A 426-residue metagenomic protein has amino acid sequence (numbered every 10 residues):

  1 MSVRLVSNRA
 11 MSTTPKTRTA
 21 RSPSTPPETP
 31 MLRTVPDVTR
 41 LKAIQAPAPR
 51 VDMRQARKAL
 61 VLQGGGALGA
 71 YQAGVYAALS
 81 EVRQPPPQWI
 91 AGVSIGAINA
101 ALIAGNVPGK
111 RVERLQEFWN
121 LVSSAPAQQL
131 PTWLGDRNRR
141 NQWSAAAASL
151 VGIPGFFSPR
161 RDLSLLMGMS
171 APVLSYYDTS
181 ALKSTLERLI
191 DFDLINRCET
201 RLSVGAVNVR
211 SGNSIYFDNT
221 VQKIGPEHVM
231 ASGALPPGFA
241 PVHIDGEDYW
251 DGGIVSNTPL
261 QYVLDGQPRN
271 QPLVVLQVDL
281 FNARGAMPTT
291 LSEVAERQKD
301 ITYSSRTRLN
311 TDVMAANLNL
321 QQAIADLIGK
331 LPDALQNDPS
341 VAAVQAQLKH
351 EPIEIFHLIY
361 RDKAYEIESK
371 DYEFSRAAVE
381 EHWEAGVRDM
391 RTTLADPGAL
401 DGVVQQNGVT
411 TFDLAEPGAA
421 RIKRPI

Functional and structural regions predicted by a protein language model:
V3, M11-R21, P26-V61, T200 (+1 more regions): Small-residue-rich anion-binding loops in enzyme active sites
V35-I44, A48, M53-V61, G66-L174 (+8 more regions): Patatin-like phospholipase
P86-W89, E247, I353: Short active-site oxyanion
A91, G205, V274-V278, E354-L358: Hydrophobic/aromatic beta-strand patches that form the interior of the parallel beta-sheet core in alpha/beta enzyme
L163-N270, Q277, R284-G285, T289-R297 (+1 more regions): Active-site gating loop/helix substructures
V173, A181, L186, L318-I426: C-terminal helical/tail subdomains of lipid-metabolizing enzymes
T289-K330: Acidic, Ser/Thr-rich peripheral helices and adjacent loops at domain boundaries
